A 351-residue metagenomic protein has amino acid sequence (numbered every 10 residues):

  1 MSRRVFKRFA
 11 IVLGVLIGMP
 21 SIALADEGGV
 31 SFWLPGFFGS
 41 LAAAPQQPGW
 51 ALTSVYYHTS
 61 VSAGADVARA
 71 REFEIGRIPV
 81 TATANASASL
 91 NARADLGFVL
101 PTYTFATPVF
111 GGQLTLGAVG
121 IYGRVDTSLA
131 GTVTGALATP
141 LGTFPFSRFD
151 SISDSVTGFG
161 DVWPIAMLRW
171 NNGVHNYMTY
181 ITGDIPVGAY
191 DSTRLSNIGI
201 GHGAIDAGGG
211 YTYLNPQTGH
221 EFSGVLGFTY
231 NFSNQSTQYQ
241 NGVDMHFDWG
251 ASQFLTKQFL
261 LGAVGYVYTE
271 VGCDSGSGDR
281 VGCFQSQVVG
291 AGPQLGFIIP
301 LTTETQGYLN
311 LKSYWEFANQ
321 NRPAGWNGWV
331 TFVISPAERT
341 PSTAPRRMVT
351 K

Functional and structural regions predicted by a protein language model:
D26-G28, L41-G49, V61-A65, F105-T115 (+7 more regions): Short loop/turn motifs that connect adjacent beta-strands in outer-membrane beta-barrel proteins
G29, E72-E74, N234-K351: Outer membrane beta-barrel transmembrane domains
S31, F37-G160, N171, E338-T340: A subset of solvent-exposed loop/turn segments in beta-rich extracellular surface proteins, enriched in glycine
S31-L34, L52-S60, L116-R124, T179-I185 (+5 more regions): Transmembrane beta-barrel strands of outer-membrane/channel proteins
G39, T83-S89, S147-S153, D191-N197 (+3 more regions): Extracellular loop and loop/strand-boundary signature of outer-membrane beta-barrel proteins
A43, S54, V99-F105, P164-W170 (+8 more regions): Residues on the lipid-exposed face of transmembrane beta-strands in outer-membrane beta-barrel proteins
H58-S62, G120-D126, D161, W170 (+7 more regions): Transmembrane beta-strands of outer-membrane beta-barrel pores
N91-V99, G131, V156-V162, G199-I205 (+3 more regions): Residues that define the transmembrane beta-barrel architecture of outer-membrane proteins
